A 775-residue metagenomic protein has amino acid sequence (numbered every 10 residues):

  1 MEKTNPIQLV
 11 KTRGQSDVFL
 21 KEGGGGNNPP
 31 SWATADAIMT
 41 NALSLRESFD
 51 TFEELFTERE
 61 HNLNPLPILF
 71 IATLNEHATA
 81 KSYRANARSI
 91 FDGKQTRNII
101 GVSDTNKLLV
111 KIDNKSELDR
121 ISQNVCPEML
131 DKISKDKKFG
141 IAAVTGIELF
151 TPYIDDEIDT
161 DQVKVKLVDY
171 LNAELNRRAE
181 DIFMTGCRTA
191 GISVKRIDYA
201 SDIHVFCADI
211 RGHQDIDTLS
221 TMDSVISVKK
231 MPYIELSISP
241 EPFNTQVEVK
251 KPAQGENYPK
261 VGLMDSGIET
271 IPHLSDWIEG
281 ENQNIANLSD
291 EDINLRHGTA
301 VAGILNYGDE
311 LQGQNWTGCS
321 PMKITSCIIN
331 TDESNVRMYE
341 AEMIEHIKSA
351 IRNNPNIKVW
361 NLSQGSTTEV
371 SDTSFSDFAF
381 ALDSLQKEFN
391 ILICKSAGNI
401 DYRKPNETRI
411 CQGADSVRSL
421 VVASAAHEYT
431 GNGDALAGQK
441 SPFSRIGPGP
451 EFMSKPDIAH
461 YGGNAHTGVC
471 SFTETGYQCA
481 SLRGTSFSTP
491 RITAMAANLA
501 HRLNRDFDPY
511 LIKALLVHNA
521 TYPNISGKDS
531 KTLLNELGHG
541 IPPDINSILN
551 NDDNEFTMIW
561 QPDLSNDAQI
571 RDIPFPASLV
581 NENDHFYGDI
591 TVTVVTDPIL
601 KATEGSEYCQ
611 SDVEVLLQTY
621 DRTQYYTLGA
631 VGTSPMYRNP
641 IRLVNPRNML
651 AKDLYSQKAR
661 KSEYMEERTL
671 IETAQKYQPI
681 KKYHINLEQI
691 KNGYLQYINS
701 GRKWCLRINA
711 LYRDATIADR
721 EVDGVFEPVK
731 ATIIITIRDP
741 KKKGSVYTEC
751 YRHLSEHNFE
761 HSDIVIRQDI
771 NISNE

Functional and structural regions predicted by a protein language model:
E2-P65, L69-T73, S82-P252: Autoinhibitory propeptides
N64-D92, K164-A190, H427, D589-K676: Extended low-complexity, serine/threonine- and proline-enriched intrinsically disordered segments
N176-M184, K195, L295-S374: Subtilisin-like peptidase catalytic core
K250-N282, L288-Y339, E388-N390, S416-R418 (+2 more regions): Subtilisin-like serine protease catalytic core
D265-G267, H273, C411-A497: Extracellular S/T/G-rich loop segment that most often corresponds to the catalytic His/Ser-adjacent loop
N330-S416, Q478-R483, F487-S488: Substrate-binding/access-modulating region of protease and related hydrolase catalytic domains
L534-T627: Secreted peptidase-domain scaffold signal
Y587-R642, A710-E775: Exposed low-complexity, polar/acidic, P/S/T/G-rich flexible segments that act as propeptides, protease-susceptible
